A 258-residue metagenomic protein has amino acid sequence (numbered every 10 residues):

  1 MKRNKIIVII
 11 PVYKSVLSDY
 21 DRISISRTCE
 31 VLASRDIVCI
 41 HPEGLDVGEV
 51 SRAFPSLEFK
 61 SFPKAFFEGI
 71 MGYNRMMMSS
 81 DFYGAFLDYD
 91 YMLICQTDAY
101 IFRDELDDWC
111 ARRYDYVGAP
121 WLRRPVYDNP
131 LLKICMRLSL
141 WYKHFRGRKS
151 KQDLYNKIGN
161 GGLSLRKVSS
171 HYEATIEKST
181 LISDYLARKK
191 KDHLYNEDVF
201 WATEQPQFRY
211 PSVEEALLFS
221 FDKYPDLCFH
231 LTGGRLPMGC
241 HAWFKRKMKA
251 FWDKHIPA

Functional and structural regions predicted by a protein language model:
M1-S26: N-proximal low-complexity "stem/linker" segments adjacent to membrane-targeting elements
I10-V12, C39-E43, G118: Short beta-strand/turn micro-motifs composed of small residues that flank or help shape donor/cofactor-binding pockets
S24-R35: Short, acidic, metal-binding catalytic loop of nucleotide-sugar glycosyltransferases
I37, T97-D98, K167: Generic structural signal for small/hydrophobic residues in well-ordered secondary structure, especially within
I40-D90: Active-site-proximal specificity loops/subdomain of glycosyltransferases
Y89-I101: Short beta-strand-to-loop acidic/aromatic patch adjacent to the donor-nucleotide binding site
Y100-S139: Conserved donor-nucleotide/metal-binding helix-loop-beta segment in metal-dependent transferases, i.e., the alpha-helix
F145-A258: Catalytic core and acceptor-binding pocket of nucleotide-sugar-dependent glycosyltransferases
